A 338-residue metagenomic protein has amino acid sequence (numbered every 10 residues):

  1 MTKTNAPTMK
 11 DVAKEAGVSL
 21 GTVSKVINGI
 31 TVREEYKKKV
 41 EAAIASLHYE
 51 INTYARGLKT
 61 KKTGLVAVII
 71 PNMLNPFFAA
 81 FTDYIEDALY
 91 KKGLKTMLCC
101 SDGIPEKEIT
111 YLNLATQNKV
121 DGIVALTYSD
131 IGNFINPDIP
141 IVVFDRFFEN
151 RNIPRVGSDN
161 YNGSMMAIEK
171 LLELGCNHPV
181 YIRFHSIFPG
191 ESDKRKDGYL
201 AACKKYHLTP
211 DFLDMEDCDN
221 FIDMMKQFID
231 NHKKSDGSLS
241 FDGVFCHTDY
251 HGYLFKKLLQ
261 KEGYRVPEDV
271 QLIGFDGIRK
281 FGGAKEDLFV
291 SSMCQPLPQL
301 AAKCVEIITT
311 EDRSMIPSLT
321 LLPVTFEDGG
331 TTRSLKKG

Functional and structural regions predicted by a protein language model:
M1-K62: N-terminal helix-turn-helix DNA-binding module of bacterial transcription factors
M1-T4, T8, K61-E169, K233-S238: Alpha-helical recognition/docking segments in bacterial nutrient-uptake and carbohydrate-utilization systems
L20-S24, L58-L74, H178-H185: Short beta-strand segments enriched in small/hydrophobic residues
L89-C100, K196, L200-M224: Short beta-strand elements in bilobed, periplasmic/extracellular small-molecule ligand-binding domains
P154-Y181, F221-N231, G252, C294-R313: Hydrophobic alpha-helical segments within soluble ligand-binding/sensing domains
M165-P210, L319-S334: An alpha-beta-alpha
D230-G338: Flexible loop/turn connectors
